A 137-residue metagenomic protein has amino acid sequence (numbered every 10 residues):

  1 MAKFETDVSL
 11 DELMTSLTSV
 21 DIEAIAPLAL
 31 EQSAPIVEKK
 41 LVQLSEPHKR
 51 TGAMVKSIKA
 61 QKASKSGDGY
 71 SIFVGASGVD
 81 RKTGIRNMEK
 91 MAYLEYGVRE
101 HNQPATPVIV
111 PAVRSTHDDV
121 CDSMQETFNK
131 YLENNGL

Functional and structural regions predicted by a protein language model:
M1-F73, A92-L137: Short, Lys/Arg-rich flexible segments
S77, R81-Y96: A short, structured beta-strand/loop element
